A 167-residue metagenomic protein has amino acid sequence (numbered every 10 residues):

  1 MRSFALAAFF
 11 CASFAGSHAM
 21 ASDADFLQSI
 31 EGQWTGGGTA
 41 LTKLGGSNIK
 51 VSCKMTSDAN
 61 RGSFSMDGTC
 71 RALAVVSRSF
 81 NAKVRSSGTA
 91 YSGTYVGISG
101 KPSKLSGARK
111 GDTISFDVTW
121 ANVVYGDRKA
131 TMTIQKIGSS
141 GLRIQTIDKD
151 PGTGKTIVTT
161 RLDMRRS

Functional and structural regions predicted by a protein language model:
A5-A15: Bacterial N-terminal signal peptides
M20-T35, A59, Q135, R165: N-terminal helix-cap/turn-to-beta initiation motif at the start of protein domains
G38-T39, M66-A72, S92-G97, S115-N122 (+1 more regions): Short beta-strand segments that buttress and anchor functional surface loops
K43-A74: N-terminal, post-signal-peptide region of Sec/Tat-exported proteins
N48-S52, V76-N81, G100-K104, G126-T131 (+1 more regions): Short, surface-exposed coil-to-beta transition loops
A59, G68-G111: Predominantly extracellular/secreted and cell-surface proteins with exposed, flexible low-complexity segments
S103-M132: Acidic, glycine-rich flexible loop segments
A108, K129-S167: Edge beta-strand at a domain terminus
